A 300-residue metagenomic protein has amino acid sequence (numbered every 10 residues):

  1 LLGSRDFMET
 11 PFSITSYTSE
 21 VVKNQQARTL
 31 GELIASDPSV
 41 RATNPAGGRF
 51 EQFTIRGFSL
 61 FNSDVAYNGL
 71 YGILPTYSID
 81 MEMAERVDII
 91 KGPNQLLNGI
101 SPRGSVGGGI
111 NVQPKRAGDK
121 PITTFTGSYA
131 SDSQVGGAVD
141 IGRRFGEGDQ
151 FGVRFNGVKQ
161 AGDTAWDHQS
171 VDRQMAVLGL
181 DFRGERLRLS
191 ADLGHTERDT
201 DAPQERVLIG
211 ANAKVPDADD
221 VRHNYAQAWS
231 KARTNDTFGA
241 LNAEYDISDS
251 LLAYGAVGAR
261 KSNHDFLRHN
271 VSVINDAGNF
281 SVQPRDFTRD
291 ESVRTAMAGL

Functional and structural regions predicted by a protein language model:
L1-K120: Acidic, small-polar-rich N-terminal luminal/periplasmic segments of exported/outer-membrane proteins
L1-R5, S13-T15, S59, S78 (+4 more regions): N-terminal, post-signal-peptide soluble/periplasmic segments of Gram-negative outer-membrane pore/transport systems
Y17, Q25, F50, G107 (+4 more regions): Transmembrane beta-barrel architecture of outer-membrane proteins
G47, G57-S59, K91, S131-S133 (+3 more regions): Short loop/turn positions at the edges of beta-strands in beta-sheet-rich folds
F53, V87, V139, A176-L180 (+3 more regions): Membrane-embedded beta-strands of outer-membrane beta-barrel proteins, especially the hydrophobic/small aromatic
S59, Y71, Y129-S131, K159 (+1 more regions): Short, flexible loop/turn elements at secondary-structure junctions
E82-E85, Q95-A176, F182-R188, T237: Outer-membrane beta-barrel translocator/receptor signature
Q160-T164, V177-D246, S250-L252, A256-E291: Acidic/polar loop-and-plug regions of large Gram-negative outer-membrane beta-barrel proteins
